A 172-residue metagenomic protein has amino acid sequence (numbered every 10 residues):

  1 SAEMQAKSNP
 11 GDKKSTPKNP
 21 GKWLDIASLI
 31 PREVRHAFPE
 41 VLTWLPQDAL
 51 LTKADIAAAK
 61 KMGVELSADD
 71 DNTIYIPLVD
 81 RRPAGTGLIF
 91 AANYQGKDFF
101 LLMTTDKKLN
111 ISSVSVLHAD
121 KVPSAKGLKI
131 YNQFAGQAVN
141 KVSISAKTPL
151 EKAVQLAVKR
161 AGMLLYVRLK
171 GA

Functional and structural regions predicted by a protein language model:
A2-F100, D106-A172: Intrinsically disordered terminal and processing segments
